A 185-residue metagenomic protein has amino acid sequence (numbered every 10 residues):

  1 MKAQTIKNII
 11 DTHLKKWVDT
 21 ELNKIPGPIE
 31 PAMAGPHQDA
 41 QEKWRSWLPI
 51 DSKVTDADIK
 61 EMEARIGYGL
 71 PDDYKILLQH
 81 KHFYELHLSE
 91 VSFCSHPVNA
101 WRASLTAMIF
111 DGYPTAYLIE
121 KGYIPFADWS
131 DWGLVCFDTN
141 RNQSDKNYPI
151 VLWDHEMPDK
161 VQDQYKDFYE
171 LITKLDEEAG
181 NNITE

Functional and structural regions predicted by a protein language model:
M1-G133: A surface-exposed partner-binding patch
A127-W129, G133-C136, R141-S144, Y148-A179: A recognition module on extended beta-rich or small alphabeta surfaces enriched in W/G with H and D/E
G180-T184: Long, compositionally biased interface segments
